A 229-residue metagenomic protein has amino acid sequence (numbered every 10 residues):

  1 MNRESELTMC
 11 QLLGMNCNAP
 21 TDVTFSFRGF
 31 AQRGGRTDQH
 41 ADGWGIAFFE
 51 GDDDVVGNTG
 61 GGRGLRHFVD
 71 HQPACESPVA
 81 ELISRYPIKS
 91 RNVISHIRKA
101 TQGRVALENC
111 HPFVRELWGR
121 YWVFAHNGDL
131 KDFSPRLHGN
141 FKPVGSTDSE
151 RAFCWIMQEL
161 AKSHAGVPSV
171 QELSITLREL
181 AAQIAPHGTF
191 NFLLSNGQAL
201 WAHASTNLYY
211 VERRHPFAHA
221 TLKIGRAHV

Functional and structural regions predicted by a protein language model:
N2-C75, A202, N207: Extreme N-terminus nucleophile/cap motif
C10, I46, I94, A152 (+1 more regions): A residue-level signal for conserved active-site and pocket-lining positions in enzyme catalytic cores
C10, W122-D132: Conserved beta-strand-loop-short alpha-helix elements that form and flank the Mn2+/Mg2+-coordinating active site
H71-I83, S95-G119, R136-H138: Short acidic (Asp/Glu) patches
D132-S134, N140-S163: Glycine-rich phosphate-binding loop plus the immediately following alpha-helix
G166-T206: Catalytic core of PPM/PP2C metal-dependent serine/threonine phosphatase domains
T206-P216: Electrostatically charged, flexible surface regions
I224-V229: Conserved small/polar residues in nucleotide/adenosyl-binding loops
